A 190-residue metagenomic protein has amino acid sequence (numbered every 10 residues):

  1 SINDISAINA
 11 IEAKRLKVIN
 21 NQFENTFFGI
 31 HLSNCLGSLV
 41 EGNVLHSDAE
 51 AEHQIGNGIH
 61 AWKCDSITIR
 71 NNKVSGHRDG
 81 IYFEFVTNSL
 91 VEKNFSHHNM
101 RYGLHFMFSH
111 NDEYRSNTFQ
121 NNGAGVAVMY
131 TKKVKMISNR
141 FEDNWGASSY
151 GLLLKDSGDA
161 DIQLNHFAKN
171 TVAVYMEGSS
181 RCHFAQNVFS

Functional and structural regions predicted by a protein language model:
S1, E12-E24, L36-H46, N72: Parallel beta-helix/beta-solenoid
S1, G29-S47, G125-E142: Conserved long hydrophobic alpha-helices within structured protein cores
I2-A10, E24-L32, E52-W62, G76-Y82 (+4 more regions): Extracellular beta-strand/beta-solenoid scaffold signature
R15-I19, S38-E41, I67-R70, S89-K93 (+4 more regions): All-beta strand scaffolds that present successive hydrophobic residues in beta-strands
L164-H166, A173-S190: Predominantly extracellular beta-rich ligand-binding scaffolds that present long acidic/polar faces for carbohydrate
